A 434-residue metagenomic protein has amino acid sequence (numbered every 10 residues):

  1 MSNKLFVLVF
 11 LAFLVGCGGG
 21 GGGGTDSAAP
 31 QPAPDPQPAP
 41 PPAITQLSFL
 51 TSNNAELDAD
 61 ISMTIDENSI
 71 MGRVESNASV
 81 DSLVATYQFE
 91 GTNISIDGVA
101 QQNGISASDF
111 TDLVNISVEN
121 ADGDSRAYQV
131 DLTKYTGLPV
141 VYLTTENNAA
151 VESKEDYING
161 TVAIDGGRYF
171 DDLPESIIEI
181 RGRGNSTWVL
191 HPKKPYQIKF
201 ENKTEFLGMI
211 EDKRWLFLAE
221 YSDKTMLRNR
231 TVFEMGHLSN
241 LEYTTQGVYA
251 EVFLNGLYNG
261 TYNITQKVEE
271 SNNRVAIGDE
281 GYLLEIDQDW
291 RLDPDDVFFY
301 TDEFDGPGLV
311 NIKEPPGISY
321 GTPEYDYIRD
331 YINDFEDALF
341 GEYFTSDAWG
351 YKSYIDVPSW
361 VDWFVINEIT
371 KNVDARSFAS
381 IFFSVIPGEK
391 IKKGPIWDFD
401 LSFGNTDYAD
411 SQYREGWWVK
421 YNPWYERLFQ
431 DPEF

Functional and structural regions predicted by a protein language model:
S2-V9: Sec-dependent signal peptide recognition, specifically the positively charged N-region followed immediately by
V15-G16: C-terminal motif of bacterial Sec signal peptides marking the signal peptidase cleavage site
G24-L138: Beta-rich interaction/scaffold domains
D35, S125, D131-F434: Phosphate/dinucleotide-binding and metal-coordinating scaffold of catalytic cores in nucleotide-dependent enzymes
